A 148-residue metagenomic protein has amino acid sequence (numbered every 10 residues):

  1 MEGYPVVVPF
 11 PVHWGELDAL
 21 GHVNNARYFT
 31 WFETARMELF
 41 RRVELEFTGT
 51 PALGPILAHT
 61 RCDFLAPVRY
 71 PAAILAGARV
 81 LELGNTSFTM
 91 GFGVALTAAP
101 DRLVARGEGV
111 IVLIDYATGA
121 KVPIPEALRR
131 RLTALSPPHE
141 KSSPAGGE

Functional and structural regions predicted by a protein language model:
M1-R42: Catalytic strand-loop segment that frames the active site of acyl-thioester-processing enzymes
E2-V6, P51-I56: A short, polar/charged loop/turn motif at coil->beta-strand junctions and beta-hairpin connectors
E2-V8, F64, V68-Y70, V80-E148: HotDog/MaoC-like acyl-thioester-processing domains
E16-A19, Y28-W31, I56, G91 (+2 more regions): Residue-level recognition of specific faces of alpha-helices
V23, P55-L57, V104: A broad, structural micro-motif
R42-T48: A short, aromatic/hydrophobic, helix- or strand-capping loop or linear motif that either lines the entrance/gate
A52-A72: Small beta-barrel nucleic-acid-binding modules, principally OB-folds
